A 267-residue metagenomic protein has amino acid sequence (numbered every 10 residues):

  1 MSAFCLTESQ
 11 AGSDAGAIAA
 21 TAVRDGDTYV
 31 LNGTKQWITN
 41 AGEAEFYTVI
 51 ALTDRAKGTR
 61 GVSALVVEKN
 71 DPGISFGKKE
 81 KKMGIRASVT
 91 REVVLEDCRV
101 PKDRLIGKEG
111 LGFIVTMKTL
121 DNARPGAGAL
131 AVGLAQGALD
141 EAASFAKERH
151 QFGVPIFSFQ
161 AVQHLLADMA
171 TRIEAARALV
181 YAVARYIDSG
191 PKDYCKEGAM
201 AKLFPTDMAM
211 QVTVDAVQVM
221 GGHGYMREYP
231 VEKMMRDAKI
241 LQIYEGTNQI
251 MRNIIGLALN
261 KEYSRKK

Functional and structural regions predicted by a protein language model:
M1-L6: A short, Trp-centered hydrophobic/proline-enriched beta-strand micro-motif
Q10-S13, W37-N40, D54-A56, K82-V89 (+1 more regions): Short Gly/Pro-enriched turn/cap motifs at secondary-structure boundaries
G12-A15, R24-Y29, E92-D97, K108-L111 (+1 more regions): Alpha-helical interface subdomain recognition
G16, T28, N32-F76: A short core secondary-structure module
A19-T21: Short, surface-exposed charged micro-motifs
G61, S75-K78, P101-E109, K267: Short, charged, solvent-exposed linker or helix-capping segments at domain edges/interfaces that act as flexible hinges
V67-P72, K102-D103, Q136: Basic, amphipathic alpha-helical recognition segments used for DNA target recognition
P72-R99: Flexible, small-/acidic-enriched active-site or ligand-binding loops
